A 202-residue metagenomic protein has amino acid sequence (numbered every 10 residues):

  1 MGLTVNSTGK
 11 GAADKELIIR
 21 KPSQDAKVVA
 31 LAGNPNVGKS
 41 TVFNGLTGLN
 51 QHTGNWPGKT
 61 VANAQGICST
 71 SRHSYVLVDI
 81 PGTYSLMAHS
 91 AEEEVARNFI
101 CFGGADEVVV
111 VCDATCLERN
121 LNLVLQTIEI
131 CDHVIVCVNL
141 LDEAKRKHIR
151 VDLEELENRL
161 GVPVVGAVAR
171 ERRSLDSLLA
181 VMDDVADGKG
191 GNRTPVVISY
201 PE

Functional and structural regions predicted by a protein language model:
G2-A88, G103, E107: Conserved G1/Walker A P-loop phosphate-binding module
L49, G58, G82-T83, A114-E118 (+2 more regions): Conserved nucleotide-binding/hydrolysis micro-motifs of P-loop NTPases
P57, V61, V76, A88 (+5 more regions): Helical mechanochemical/support elements of P-loop NTPase systems and associated helical scaffolds
G66-R72, V95-V165: Conserved C-terminal guanine-recognition region of P-loop GTPase G domains, centered on the G4
D142-V196: Canonical P-loop GTPase G-domain recognition
